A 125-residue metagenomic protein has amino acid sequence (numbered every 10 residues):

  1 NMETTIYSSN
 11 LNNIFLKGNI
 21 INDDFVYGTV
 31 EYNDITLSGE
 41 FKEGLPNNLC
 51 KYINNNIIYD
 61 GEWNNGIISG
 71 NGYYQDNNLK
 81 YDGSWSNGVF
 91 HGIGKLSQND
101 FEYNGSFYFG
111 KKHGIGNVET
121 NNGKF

Functional and structural regions predicted by a protein language model:
N1-F125: Glycine/tyrosine- and acidic-biased, solvent-exposed loop/turn segments at the edges of beta-strands
